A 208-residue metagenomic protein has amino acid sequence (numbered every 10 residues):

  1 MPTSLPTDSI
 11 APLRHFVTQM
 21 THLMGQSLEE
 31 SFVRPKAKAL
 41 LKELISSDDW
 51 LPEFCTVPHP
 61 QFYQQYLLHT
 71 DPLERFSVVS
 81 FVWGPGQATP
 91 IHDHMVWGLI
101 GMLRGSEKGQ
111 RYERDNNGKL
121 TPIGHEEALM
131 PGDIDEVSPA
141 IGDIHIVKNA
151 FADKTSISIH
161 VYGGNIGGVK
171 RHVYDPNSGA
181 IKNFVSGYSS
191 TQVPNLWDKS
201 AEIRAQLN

Functional and structural regions predicted by a protein language model:
M1-D49: N-terminal leader/capping segments at the start of a protein or of a new domain
H59-P85, I134: A short glycine-rich, His/Asp/Glu-containing loop-to-beta-strand
V79-D93, A140-G142: Conserved short histidine dyad/triad with adjacent acidic residue
H94-Y112: Glycine- and acidic-residue-biased ligand/ion/polar-headgroup-sensing regions
L99-G101, D153-G168: A short hydrophobic beta-strand segment most commonly corresponding to one strand of the jelly-roll/cupin
R114-I144, G187: Short acidic-glycine-tyrosine-enriched beta hairpin
P139-I159: Ligand-binding loop in jelly-roll beta-barrel domains
N177-N208: Long hydrophobic alpha-helical segments typical of transmembrane helices together with their membrane-interfacial
